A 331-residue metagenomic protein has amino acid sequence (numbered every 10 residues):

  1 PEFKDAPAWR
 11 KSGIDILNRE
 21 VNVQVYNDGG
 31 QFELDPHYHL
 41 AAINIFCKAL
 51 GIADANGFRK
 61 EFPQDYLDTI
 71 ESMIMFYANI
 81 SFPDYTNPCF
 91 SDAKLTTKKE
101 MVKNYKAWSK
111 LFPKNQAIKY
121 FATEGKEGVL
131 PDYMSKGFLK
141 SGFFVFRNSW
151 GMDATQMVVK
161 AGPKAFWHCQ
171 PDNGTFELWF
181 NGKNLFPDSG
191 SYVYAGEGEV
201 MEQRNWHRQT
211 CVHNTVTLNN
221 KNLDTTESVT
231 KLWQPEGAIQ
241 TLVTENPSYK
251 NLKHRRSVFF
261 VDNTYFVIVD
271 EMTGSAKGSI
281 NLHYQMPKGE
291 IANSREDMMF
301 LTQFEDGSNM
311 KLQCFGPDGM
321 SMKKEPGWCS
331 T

Functional and structural regions predicted by a protein language model:
E2-V25: Alpha-helical cores of eukaryotic small-GTPase signaling modules
F3-D5, R19, A55, G151-D153 (+2 more regions): Secondary-structure boundary elements
I16, E20, A42, M73 (+1 more regions): Alpha-helical packing segments of well-folded alpha/beta enzyme cores
Y26, G30-F186, P235-E236, V243: Carbohydrate-active enzyme catalytic cores, enriched for enzymes that act on polyanionic acidic polysaccharides
A93-K94, K98-V102, K110, G196-T331: CBM-like, beta-strand-rich accessory domains located in the C-terminal region of large, secreted polysaccharide-active
D153, F166, Y194, L223-T225: Short, acidic Gly/Pro/Ser/Thr-rich loop/turn segments
A161, S189, L218: Active-site donor-binding loop signature of nucleotide-sugar glycosyltransferases
F186-S189, A195-E197: Cytochrome P450 core scaffold surrounding the K-helix E-X-X-R motif and the conserved "meander" helix-loop region
